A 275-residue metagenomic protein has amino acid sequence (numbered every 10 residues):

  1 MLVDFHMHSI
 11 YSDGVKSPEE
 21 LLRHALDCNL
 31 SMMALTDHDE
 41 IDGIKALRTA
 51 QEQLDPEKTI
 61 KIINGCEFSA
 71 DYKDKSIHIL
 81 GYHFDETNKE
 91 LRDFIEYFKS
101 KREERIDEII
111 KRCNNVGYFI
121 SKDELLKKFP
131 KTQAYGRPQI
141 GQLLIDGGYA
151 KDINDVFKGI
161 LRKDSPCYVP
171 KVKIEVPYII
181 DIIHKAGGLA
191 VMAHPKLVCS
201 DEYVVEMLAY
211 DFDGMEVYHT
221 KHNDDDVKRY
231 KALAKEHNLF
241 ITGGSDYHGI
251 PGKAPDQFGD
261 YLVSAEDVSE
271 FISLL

Functional and structural regions predicted by a protein language model:
M1-S76, I160-P166, E175-A193, L197-G252 (+1 more regions): An N-terminally biased module of ancient metal coordination in phosphate/nucleic-acid-related enzymes
A50-Y203, A265-I272: Extended substrate/RNA-proximal surfaces in nucleic-acid metabolism proteins
E90, G252-A254: A short acidic, helix-capping loop that chelates divalent metal ions and anchors anionic groups
A254-L275: Conserved catalytic-core subdomain
